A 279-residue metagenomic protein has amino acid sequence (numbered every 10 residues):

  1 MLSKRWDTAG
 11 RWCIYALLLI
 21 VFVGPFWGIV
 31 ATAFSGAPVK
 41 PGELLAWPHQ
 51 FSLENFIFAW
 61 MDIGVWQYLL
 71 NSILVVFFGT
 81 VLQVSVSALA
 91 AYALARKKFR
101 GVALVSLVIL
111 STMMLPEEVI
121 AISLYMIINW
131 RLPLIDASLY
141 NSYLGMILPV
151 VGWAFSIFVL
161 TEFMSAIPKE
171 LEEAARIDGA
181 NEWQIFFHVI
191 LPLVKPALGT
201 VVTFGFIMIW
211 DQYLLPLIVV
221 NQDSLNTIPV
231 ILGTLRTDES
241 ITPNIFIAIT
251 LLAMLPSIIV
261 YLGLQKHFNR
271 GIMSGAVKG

Functional and structural regions predicted by a protein language model:
L2-G279: A structural signal for multi-pass alpha-helical bundles of membrane permease subunits that mediate small-molecule
